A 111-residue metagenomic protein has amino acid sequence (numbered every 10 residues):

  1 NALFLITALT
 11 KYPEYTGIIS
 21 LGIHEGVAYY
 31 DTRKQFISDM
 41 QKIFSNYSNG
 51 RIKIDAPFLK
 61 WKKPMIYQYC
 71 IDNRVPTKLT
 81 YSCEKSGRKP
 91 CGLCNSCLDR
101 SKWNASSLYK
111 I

Functional and structural regions predicted by a protein language model:
N1-I111: Nucleotide-activated chemistry modules centered on ATP-dependent adenylation/adenylyltransferase
